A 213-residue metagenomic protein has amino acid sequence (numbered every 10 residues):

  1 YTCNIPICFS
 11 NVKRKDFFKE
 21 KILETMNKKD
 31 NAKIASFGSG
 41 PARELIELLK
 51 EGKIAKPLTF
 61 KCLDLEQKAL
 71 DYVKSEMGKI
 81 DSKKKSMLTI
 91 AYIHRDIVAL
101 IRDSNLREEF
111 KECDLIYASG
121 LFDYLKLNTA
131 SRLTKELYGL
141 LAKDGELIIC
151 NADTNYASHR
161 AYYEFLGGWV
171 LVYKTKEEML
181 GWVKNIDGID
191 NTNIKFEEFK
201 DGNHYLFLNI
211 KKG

Functional and structural regions predicted by a protein language model:
T2-M26, A32, P41-T59, L65-L100 (+3 more regions): Class I (Rossmann-like) S-adenosyl-L-methionine-dependent methyltransferase catalytic domain, capturing the SAM-binding
N31, E112-C113: Local beta-strand N-terminus motif with an aromatic residue
G38: Conserved S-adenosyl-L-methionine
E108-E109: Structural alpha-helical scaffold elements that stabilize or flank donor/cofactor-binding regions in carbohydrate
Y117: A conserved beta-strand element that flanks and buttresses the S-adenosyl-L-methionine
G120: Cell-envelope and extracellular/periplasmic
D123-L125: A short His-aromatic
S131-K143: A short glycine-rich, Lys/Arg-flanked "PGG" loop and its adjoining helix->strand segment in the class I
